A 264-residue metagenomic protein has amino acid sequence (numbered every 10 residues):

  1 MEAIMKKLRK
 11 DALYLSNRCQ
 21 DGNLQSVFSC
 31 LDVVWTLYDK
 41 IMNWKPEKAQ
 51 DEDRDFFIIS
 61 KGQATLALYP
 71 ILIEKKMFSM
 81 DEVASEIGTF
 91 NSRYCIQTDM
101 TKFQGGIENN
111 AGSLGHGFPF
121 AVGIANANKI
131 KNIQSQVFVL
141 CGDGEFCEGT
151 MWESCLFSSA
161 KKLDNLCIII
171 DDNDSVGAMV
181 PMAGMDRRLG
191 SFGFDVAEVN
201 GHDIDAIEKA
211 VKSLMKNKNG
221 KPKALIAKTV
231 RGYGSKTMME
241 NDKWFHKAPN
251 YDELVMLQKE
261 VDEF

Functional and structural regions predicted by a protein language model:
M5-D21, D171-D172: N-terminal capping segment at the start of a domain
L15, V27-A160: Cofactor-binding active-site loop characterized by glycine-rich and histidine/acidic residues
D55-F57, S135-V139, L166, N219-T229: Generic beta-sheet signal
Y69-I71, T150-W152, A178-M182, G234-E240: Short acidic, glycine/serine/threonine-rich loops at helix termini
L114, A160-R188, E198: A short, conserved beta-to-alpha structural element at the edge of catalytic cores that scaffolds binding
I133, P181-A210, F264: Conserved thiamine diphosphate
E148-N173, P222-A227: A short alpha/beta connector and helix-capping loop motif
I204, A210-F264: Glycine/aspartate-rich loop-and-adjacent alpha/beta segment that forms the canonical ThDP
